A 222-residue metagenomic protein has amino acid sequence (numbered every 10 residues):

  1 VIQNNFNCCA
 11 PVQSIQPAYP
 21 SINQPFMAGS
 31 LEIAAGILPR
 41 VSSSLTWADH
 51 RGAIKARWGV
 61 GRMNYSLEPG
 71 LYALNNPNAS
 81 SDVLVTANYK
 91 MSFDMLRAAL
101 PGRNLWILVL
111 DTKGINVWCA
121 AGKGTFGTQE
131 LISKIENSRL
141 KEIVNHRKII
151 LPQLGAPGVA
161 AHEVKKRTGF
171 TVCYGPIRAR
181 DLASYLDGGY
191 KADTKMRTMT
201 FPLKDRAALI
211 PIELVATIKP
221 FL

Functional and structural regions predicted by a protein language model:
I2-I177: Soluble N-terminal domains of membrane-associated systems
W118-G122, N145-R147, S184-G189, L209-E213: Low-complexity, flexible helical/coil segments
V164-T198: Extended, hydrophilic extramembrane loops/domains of integral membrane proteins
M196-L209: Cytosolic regulatory modules rich in charged/polar residues
A207-L222: Core alpha-helical transmembrane segments of integral membrane proteins
